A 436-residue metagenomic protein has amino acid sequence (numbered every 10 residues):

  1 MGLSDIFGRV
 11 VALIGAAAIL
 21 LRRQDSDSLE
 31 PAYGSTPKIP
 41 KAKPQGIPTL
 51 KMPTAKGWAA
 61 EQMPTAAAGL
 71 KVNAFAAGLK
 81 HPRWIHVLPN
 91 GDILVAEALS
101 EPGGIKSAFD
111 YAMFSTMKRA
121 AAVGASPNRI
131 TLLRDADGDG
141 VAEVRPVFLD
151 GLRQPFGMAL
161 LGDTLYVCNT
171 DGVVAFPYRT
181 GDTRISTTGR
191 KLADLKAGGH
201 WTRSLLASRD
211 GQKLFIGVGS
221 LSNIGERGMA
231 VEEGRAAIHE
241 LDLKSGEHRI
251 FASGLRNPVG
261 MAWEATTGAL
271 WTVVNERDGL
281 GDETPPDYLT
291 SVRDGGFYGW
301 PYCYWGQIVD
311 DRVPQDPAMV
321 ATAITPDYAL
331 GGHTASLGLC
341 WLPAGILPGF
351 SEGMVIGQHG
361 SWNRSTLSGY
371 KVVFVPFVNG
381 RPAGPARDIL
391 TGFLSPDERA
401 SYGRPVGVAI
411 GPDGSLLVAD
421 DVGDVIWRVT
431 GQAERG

Functional and structural regions predicted by a protein language model:
M1-D25: Short amphipathic, positively biased membrane-proximal segments that drive organelle/inner-membrane targeting
Q24-A67, P102-K106, A112-A120, A125-P127 (+7 more regions): Beta-propeller domain segments
A76-L79, P146-L152, L192-A197, I250-G254 (+3 more regions): Surface loop/turn motifs at the tips and blade-to-blade linkers of beta-strand repeat domains
I85, M158, L205, P258-M261 (+2 more regions): Hydrophobic core register within WD40 beta-propeller blades
L88-G91, L160-G162, A207-G211, E264-T267 (+2 more regions): Residue-level detector of Asp-centered blade-edge/turn motifs that repeat once per structural unit in beta-propeller
D92-L94, T164-V167, K213-G217, A269-V273 (+2 more regions): Conserved beta-propeller blade signature
E143-T164, N169-R209, S220-N223: Asp-box/WD-like beta-propeller blade repeats and closely related beta-sheet repeat scaffolds
A409-G436: Blade-level signature of beta-propeller repeat domains, shared across WD40, Kelch, NHL, RCC1 and BNR/Asp-box propellers
